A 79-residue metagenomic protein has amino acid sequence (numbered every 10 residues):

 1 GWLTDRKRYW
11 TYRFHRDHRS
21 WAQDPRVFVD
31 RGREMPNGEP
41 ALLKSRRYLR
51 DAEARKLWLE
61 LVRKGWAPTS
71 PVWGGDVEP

Functional and structural regions predicted by a protein language model:
G1-P79: Terminus-proximal functional modules
